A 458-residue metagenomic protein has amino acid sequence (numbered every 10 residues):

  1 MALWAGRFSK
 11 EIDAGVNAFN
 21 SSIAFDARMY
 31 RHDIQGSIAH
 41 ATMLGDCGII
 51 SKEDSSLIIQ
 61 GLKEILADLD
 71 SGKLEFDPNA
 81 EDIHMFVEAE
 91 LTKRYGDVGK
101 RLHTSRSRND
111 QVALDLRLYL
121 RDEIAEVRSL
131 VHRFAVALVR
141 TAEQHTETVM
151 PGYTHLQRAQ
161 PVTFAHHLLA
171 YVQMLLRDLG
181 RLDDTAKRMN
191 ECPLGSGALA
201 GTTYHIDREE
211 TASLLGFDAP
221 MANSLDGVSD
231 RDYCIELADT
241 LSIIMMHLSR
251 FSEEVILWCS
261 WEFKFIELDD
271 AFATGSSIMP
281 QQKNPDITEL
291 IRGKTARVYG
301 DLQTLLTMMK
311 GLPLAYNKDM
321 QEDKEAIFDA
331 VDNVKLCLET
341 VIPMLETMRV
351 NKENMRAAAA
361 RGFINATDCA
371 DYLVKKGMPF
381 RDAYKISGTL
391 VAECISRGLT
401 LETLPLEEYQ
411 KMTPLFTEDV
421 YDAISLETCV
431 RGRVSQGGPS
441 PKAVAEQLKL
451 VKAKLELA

Functional and structural regions predicted by a protein language model:
M1-G201, I206-A212, T274-G275, D286 (+3 more regions): A helix-coil-helix interface module used to build multimeric assemblies and to scaffold catalytic/cofactor sites
M1-G36, D97-V98, M279-A458: Glycine-rich cofactor/substrate-binding loops
S37, H84, E88, C234-L237 (+2 more regions): Short runs of predominantly hydrophobic/aromatic residues within well-ordered alpha helices that form helix-helix
H40, G61, I65-D68, E90 (+18 more regions): Generic, well-ordered alpha-helical scaffold segments in large soluble proteins
H40-I50, Y119, H166, I235-I243 (+1 more regions): Short, well-ordered beta-strand elements within core beta-sheets of diverse protein domains
R121, R128, E143, P151 (+3 more regions): Charged, flexible cofactor/metal-binding loops and thiol motifs
